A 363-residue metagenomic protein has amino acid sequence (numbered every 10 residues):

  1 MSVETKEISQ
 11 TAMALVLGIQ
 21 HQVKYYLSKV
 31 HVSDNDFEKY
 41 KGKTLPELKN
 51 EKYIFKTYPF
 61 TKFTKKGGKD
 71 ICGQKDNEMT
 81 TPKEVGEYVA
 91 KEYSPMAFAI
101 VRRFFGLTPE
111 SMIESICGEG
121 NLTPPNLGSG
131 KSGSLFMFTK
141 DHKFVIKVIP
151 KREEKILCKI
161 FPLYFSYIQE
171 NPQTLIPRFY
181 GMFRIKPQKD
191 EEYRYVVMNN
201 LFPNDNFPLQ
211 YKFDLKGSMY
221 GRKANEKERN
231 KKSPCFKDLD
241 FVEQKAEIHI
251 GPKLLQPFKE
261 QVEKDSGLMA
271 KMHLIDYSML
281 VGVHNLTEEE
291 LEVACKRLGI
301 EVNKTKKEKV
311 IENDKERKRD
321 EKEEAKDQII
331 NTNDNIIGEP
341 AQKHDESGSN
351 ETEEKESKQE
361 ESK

Functional and structural regions predicted by a protein language model:
M1-K363: Polybasic, positively charged surfaces/segments
